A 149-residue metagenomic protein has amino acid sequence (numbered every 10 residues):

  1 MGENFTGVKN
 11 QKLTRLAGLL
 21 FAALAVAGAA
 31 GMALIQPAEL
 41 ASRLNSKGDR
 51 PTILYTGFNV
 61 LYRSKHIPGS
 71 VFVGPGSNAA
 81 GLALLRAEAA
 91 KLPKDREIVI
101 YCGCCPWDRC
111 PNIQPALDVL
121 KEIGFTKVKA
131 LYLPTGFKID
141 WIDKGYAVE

Functional and structural regions predicted by a protein language model:
G2-K12, A27-I35, R63-E149: Rhodanese-like catalytic fold shared by cysteine-dependent sulfurtransferases and DSP/PTP-type phosphatases
A17-V26: Bacterial N-terminal signal peptides
F21, N45-S46, S64-K65: A generic structural signal for short, solvent-exposed coil/turn residues that cap or connect secondary-structure
A25-G31, T52-V60: Short low-complexity stretches enriched in small and charged residues
A30-K47: Short N-terminal segments immediately surrounding and downstream of signal-peptide cleavage
P37-S42, F58, L84-A87: A generic local structural motif
L40, T52-G57, S70-V73: Short hydrophobic beta-strand that contains or immediately precedes a catalytic carboxylate
L44-I53, P68, K127: Short active-site oxyanion
